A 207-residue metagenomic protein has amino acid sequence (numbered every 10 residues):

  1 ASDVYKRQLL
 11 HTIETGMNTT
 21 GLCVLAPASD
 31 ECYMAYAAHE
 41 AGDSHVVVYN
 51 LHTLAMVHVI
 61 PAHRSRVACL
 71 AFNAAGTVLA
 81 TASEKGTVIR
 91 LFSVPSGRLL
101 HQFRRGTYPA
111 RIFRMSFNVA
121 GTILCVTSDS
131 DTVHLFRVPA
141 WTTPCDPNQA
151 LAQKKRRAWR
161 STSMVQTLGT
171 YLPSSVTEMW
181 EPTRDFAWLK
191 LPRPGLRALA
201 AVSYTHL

Functional and structural regions predicted by a protein language model:
A1-Y5: Short, small-residue-biased leader/transition segments that mark boundaries at the very start of proteins
K6, L51-H52, V94-P95, P139: Short loop/turn segments that connect beta-strands within beta-propeller blades
L9-I13, A55-I60, H101-R104, W188: A short beta-strand motif characteristic of beta-propeller blades
T15-T19, A62-R66, R105-A110, P192-G195: WD40/WD-repeat beta-propeller blade N-cap
N18-A26, S65-A71, A110-S116: Canonical WD40 repeat/beta-propeller blade segments in eukaryotic WD-repeat proteins
D30-E31, G76, G121: Conserved loop/turn motif of beta-propeller repeat scaffolds
V138-L207: Terminal intrinsically disordered, low-complexity extensions flanking WD-repeat/beta-propeller proteins
